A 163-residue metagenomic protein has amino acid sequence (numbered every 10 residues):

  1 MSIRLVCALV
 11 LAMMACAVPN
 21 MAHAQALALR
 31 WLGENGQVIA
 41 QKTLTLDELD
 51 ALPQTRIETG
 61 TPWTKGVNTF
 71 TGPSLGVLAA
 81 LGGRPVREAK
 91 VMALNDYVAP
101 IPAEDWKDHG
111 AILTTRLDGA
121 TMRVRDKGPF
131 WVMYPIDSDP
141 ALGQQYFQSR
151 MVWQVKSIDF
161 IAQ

Functional and structural regions predicted by a protein language model:
M1-L9: Bacterial N-terminal signal peptides that target proteins for export
S2, M14-A15, A22: Position-driven detector of the extreme protein N-terminus
A8-A17: Bacterial N-terminal signal peptides
A22-Q163: N-terminal intrinsically disordered, low-complexity segments enriched in P/E/S/T
